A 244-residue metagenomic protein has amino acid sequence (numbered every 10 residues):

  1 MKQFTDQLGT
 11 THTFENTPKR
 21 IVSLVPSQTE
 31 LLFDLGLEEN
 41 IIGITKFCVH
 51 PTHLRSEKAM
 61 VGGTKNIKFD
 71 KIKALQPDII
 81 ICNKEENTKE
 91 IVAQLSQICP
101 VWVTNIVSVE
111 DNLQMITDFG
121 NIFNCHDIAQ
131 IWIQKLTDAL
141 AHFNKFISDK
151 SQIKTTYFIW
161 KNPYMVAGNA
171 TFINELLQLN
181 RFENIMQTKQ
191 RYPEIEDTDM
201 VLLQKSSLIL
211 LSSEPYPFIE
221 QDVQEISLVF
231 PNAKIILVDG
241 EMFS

Functional and structural regions predicted by a protein language model:
M1-S244: N-terminal ligand-binding lobe of clamshell/alpha-beta domains
